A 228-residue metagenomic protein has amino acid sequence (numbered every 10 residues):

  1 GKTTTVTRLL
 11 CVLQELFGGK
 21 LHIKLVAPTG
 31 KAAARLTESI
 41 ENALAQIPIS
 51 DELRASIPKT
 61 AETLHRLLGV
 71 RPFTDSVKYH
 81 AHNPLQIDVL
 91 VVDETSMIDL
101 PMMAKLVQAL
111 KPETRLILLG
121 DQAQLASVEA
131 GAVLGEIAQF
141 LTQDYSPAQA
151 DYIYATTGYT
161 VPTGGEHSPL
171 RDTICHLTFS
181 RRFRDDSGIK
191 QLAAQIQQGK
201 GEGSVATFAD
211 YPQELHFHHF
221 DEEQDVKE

Functional and structural regions predicted by a protein language model:
K2: Conserved lysine of the Walker
T5, L9: Hydrophobic positions on the alpha1 helix immediately C-terminal to the Walker A/P-loop
E15-H22: Conserved SF1/SF2 helicase motif Ia
I23-Q86: Inter-Walker segment of RecA-like/P-loop motor cores
L53-P58, F73-L90, I98-T114, P169: Short basic/glycine-enriched coil/helix segment immediately N-terminal to the Walker B
L67-L68, I98-D99, L125-S127: Catalytic P-loop NTPase motifs of RecA-like helicase/translocase cores
D93-E94, G120-Q122: Walker B catalytic acidic pair
A123-E228: Conserved helicase motor core of P-loop NTPases
